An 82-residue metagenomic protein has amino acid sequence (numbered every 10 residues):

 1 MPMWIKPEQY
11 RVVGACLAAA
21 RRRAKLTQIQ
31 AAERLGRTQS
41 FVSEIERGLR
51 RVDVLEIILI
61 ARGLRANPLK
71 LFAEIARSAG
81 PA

Functional and structural regions predicted by a protein language model:
M1-R23: A short, Lys/Arg-rich alpha-helix, primarily the initiator
P2, R62, K70-A82: Short, charged recognition helix plus adjacent turn of helix-turn-helix-like nucleic-acid-binding domains
A15, K25-L26, V52-L55: Residue-level signal for the short linker/turn that defines the boundary of a DNA-recognition helix
A18, I29, I58: Residues within the helices of the helix-turn-helix
R22, E33, R62: Alpha-helical residues within the helix-turn-helix
K25-R47: Short alpha-helical DNA-recognition segment
L49-A61: Short, basic-rich loop-to-helix N-cap that marks the start of a DNA-contacting helix
